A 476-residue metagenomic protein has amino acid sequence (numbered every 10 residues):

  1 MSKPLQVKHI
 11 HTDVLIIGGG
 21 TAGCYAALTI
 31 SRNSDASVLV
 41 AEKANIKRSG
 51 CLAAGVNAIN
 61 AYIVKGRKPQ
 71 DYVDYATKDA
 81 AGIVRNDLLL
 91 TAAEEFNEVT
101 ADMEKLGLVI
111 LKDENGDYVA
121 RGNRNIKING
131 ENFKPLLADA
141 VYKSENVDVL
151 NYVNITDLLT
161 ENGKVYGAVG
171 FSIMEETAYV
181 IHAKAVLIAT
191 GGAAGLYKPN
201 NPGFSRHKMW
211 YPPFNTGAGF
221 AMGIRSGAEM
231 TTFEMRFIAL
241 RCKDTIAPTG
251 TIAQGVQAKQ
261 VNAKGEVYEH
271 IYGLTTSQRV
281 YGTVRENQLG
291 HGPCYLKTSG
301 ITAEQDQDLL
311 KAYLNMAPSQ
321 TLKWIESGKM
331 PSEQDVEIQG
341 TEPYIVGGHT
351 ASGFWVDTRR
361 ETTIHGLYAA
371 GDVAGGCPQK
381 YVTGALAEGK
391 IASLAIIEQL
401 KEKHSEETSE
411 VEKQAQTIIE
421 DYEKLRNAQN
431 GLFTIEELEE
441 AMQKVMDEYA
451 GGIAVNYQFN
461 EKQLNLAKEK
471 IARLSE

Functional and structural regions predicted by a protein language model:
H9-T12, E175-A185, T363: Core beta-strand elements of the Rossmann-like FAD/NAD(P) dinucleotide-binding domain in flavoenzyme oxidoreductases
V14-V40: N-terminal Rossmann-like FAD-binding beta1-loop-alpha1 element of flavoenzymes
R32-A54: Glycine-rich FAD pyrophosphate-binding loop
N60-A92: Glycine-rich active-site loop/strand segments that organize a redox cofactor
E104-T156, T232-Y381, L386, D447-E476: Mobile, glycine/GP-rich and aromatic-enriched active-site lid/loop segments adjacent to catalytic centers
G130-D157, E161-V180, F220, S226: Helical element adjacent to the flavin cofactor pocket in flavoenzyme catalytic cores
I188-A247, V382-A395: Glycine-rich loop(s) and the adjacent beta-strand/alpha-helix scaffold that form part
K401-S475: Long, amphipathic alpha-helical stalk/connector segments used for oligomerization, subunit docking, or mechanical
